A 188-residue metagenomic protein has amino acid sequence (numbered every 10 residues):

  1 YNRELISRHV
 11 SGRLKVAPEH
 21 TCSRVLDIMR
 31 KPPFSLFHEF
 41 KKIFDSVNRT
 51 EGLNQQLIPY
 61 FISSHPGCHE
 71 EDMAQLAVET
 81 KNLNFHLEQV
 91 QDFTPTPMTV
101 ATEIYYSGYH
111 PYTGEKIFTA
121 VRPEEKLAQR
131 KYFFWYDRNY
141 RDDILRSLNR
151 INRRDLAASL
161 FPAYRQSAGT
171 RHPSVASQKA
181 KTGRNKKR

Functional and structural regions predicted by a protein language model:
Y1-D92: Conserved AdoMet/S-adenosylmethionine-binding subsite of the radical SAM
Y60, T96-T99: Short connector loops at secondary-structure junctions
M98-R188: Radical SAM enzyme core and accessory elements
